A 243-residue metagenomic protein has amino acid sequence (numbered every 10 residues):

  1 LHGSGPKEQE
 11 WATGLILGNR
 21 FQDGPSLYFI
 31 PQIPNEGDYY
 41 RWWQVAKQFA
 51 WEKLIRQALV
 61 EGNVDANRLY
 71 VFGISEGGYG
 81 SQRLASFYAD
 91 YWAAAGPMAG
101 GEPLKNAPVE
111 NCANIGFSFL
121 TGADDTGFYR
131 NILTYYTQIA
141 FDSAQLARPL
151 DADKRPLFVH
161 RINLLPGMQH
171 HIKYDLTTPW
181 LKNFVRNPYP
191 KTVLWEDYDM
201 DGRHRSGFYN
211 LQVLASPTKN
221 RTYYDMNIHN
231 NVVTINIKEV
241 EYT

Functional and structural regions predicted by a protein language model:
L1-R41: Short substrate-entry loop that stabilizes the transition state in hydrolases
E8-G14, Y39-Q44, Q82-L84, N106-V109 (+2 more regions): Short, solvent-exposed loop/turn and secondary-structure capping segments
Q9-R20, K53-L54, Y79, A99-E110: Alpha-helical scaffolding within the catalytic cores of extracellular/periplasmic polymer-degrading hydrolases
N19-G24, N63-V64, G77, E110-A113 (+1 more regions): Extracellular/periplasmic catalytic domains that process cell-envelope and extracellular macromolecules
Y39-S75, S86-Y91: Gly/Ser-rich "nucleophile elbow"/oxyanion-hole loop immediately N-terminal to the catalytic nucleophile in hydrolases
N67-A113: Primarily recognizes the serine-hydrolase "nucleophile elbow" in alpha/beta-hydrolase and SGNH/GDSL folds
A94-K182: The feature captures the conserved acid-bearing segment of alpha/beta-hydrolase catalytic domains
D142-T243: Alpha/beta-hydrolase-fold serine-hydrolase catalytic core, especially in secreted/extracellular enzymes
